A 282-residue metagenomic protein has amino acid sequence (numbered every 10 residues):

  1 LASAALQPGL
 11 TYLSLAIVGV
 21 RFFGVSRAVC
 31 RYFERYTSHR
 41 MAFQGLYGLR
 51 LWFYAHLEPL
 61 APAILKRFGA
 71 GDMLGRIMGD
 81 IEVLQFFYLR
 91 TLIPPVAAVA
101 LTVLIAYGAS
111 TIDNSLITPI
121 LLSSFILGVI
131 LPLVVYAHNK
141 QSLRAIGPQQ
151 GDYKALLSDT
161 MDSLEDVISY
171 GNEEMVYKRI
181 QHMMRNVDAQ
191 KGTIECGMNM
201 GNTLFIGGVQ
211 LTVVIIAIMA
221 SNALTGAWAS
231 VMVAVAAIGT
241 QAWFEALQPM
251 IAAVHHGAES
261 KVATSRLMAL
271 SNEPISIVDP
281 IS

Functional and structural regions predicted by a protein language model:
L1, F22, F53, L57 (+6 more regions): Hydrophobic/aromatic residues within transmembrane alpha-helices of membrane transport systems, especially the TMDs
A2-L46, S230-I238: Transmembrane-helix motif of ABC transporter permease domains
A2-S3, G19-V20, S26, P94-Y136 (+2 more regions): A hydrophobic transmembrane-helix motif
F33-Q44, G48, W52, T111 (+3 more regions): Cytoplasmic juxtamembrane "membrane-exit" helices immediately C-terminal to transmembrane segments
R35, H39, I168-N172, C196 (+1 more regions): Cytosolic ends of transmembrane helices, especially the final helix of ABC transmembrane type-1 domains
R35-T37, M41-F43, L51-G75, L157-R179 (+1 more regions): Short intracellular "coupling" helices and adjacent cytoplasmic loop segments at the cytosolic face of multi-pass
G45, E58-P59, A63-L104, I112-S115 (+3 more regions): Extended hydrophobic secondary-structure segments
P62, K66, G79-Y88, L92 (+4 more regions): An intracellular "coupling" helix at the cytosolic face of ABC transporter transmembrane type-1 domains
